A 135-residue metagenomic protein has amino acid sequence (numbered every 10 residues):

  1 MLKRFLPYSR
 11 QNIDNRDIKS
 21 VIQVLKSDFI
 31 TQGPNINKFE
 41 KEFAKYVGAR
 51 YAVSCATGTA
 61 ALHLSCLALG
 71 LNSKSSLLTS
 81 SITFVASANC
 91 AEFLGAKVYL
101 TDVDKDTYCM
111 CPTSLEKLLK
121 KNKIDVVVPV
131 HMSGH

Functional and structural regions predicted by a protein language model:
M1-F29, P34: N-terminal "arm"/small-domain region of PLP-dependent enzymes with the aminotransferase-like
R4, D17, R50-Y51, K123 (+1 more regions): A generic secondary-structure signal marking the coil-to-beta-strand transition
P7-R10, A56, V128-V130: Short beta-strand segments
D17-S20, F39, A86, S114: Hydrophobic alpha-helical segments typical of transmembrane helices and their membrane-interface/capping positions
F29-S76, C90-L94, L100-D102: Phosphate-binding glycine-rich loop
L67-H135: PLP-dependent aminotransferase-like
